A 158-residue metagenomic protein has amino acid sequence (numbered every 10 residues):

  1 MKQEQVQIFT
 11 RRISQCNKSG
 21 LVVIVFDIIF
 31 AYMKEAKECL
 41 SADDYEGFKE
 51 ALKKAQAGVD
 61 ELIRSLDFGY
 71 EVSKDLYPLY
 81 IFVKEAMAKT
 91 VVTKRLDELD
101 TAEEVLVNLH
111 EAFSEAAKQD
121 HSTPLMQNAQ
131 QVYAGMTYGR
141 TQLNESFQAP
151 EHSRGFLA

Functional and structural regions predicted by a protein language model:
M1-D67: N-terminal leader/targeting segments and the first structural element of proteins
M1-R11, E103-A158: Short terminal interaction segments
I29, G69-I81: Short, well-ordered alpha-helical segments that carry or flank key catalytic/ligand-binding motifs at enzyme/regulatory
A42, G69, T93-L96: Residues at alpha-helix boundaries and the short loops/turns that link adjacent helices
K49-K53, K74-P78, L99-E104: Short, charged, amphipathic alpha-helical segments
Q56-K74, H110-H121: Short, charge-rich amphipathic alpha-helical segments embedded in non-transmembrane helical bundles/solenoids
M87-E103: Amphipathic, charged alpha-helical scaffolds that flank and support histidine-based chemistry in signaling
